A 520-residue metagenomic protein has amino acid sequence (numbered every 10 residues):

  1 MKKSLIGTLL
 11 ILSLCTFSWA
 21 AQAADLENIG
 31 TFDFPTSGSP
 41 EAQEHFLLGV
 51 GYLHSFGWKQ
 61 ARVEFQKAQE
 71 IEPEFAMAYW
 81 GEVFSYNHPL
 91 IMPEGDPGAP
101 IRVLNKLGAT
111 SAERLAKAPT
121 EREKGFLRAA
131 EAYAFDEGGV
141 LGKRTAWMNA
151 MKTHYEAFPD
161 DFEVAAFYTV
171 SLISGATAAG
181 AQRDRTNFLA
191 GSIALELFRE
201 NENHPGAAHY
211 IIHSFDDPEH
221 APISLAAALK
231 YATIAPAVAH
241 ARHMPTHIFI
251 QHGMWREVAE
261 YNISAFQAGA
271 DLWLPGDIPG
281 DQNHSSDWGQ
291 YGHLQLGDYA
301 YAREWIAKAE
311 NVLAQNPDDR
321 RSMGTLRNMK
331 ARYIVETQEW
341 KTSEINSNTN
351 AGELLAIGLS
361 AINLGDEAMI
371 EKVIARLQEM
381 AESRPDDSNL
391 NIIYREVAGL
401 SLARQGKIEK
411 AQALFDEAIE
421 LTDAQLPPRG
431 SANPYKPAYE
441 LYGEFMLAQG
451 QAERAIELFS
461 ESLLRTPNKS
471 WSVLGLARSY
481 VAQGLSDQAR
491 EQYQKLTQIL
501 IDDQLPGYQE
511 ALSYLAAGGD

Functional and structural regions predicted by a protein language model:
E41, L48, E82, R128 (+10 more regions): Structural register within alpha-helical repeat arrays
H45, Y79, Y86, G125 (+12 more regions): TPR repeat positional signature
F56-V63, E82-T120, R128-G142, G175-R185 (+2 more regions): Inter-helical turn/loop elements of alpha-helical hairpins
E70, A109, L195, L229-T233 (+7 more regions): Amphipathic alpha-helical segments of tetratricopeptide repeats
F75-A76, D161-E163, N203-P205, V238 (+5 more regions): Residue-level recognition of tetratricopeptide repeat
A76, V83, N87, G95-A112 (+6 more regions): TPR/TPR-like (Sel1-like) alpha-helical repeat modules
